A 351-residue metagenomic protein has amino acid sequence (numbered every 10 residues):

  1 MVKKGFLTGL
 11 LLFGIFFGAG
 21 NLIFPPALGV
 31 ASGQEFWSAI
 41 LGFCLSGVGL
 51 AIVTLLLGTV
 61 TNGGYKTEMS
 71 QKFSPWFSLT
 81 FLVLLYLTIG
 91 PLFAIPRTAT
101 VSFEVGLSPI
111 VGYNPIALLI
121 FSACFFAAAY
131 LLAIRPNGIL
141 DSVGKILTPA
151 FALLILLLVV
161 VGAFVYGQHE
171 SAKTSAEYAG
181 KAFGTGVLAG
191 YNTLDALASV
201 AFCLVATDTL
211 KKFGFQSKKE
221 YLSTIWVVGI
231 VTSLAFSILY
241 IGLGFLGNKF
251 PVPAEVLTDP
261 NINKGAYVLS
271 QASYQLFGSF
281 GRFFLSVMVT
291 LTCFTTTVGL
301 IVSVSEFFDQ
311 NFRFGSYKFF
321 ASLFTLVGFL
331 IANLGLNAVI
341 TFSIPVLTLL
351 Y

Functional and structural regions predicted by a protein language model:
K3-L11, W37, P75-T88, L119-C124 (+3 more regions): Select transmembrane alpha-helical segments in multipass membrane proteins
G9-F17, L87, V161-Q168, A176-L243 (+1 more regions): Hydrophobic, membrane-embedded alpha-helices of multi-pass small-molecule transporters
L28, T100-A117, K211-F215, T297-L323: Helix-loop-helix connectors at the membrane interface of multi-pass transporters/channels
G49, V53, A150-G162, I225-P251 (+2 more regions): Selective recognition of specific alpha-helical transmembrane segments in multi-pass small-molecule
V60-G64, F126-L147, K212-F215, F329-T341: Membrane-water interface regions at transmembrane-helix termini and the short interhelical loops of multi-pass membrane
Y65-Q71, L239-F294, P345: TM-loop-TM module centered on a large, flexible mid-protein loop between adjacent transmembrane helices in multi-pass
I134-G162, G229, S343-Y351: Membrane-interface loop-to-helix entry segments
R135-I146, A182-F183, V205-A235, P253-P260 (+2 more regions): Hydrophobic, small-residue-rich membrane helices and short re-entrant helix-turn-helix hairpins that build
